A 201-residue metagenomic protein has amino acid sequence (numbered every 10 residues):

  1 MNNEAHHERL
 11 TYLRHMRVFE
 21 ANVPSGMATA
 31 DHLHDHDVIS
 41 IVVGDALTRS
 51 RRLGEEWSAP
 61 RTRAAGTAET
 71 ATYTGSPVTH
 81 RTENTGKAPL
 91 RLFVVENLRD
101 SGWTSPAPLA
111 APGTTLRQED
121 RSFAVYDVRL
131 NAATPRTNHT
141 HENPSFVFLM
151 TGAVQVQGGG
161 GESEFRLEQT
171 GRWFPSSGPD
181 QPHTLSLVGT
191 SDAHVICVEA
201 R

Functional and structural regions predicted by a protein language model:
M1-M27: Hydrophobic, helix-prone linear segments
M1-N3, G75, P108-T115, S122 (+2 more regions): Intrinsically disordered, low-complexity terminal tails/loops enriched in metal-binding residues
T11-H15, L53-S76, G158-D180: Short acidic-glycine-tyrosine-enriched beta hairpin
V18-N22, A124-R129, P175: Short amphipathic
S25-M27, N131-N138: Surface-exposed ligand/attachment interfaces on beta-rich extracellular proteins
L33-R49, T140-V156: Short, conserved beta-strand element in jelly-roll/cupin
Y73, T79-A132: Surface-exposed beta-loop interaction hotspot
G75-D100, Q169, S177-R201: Ligand-binding loop in jelly-roll beta-barrel domains
